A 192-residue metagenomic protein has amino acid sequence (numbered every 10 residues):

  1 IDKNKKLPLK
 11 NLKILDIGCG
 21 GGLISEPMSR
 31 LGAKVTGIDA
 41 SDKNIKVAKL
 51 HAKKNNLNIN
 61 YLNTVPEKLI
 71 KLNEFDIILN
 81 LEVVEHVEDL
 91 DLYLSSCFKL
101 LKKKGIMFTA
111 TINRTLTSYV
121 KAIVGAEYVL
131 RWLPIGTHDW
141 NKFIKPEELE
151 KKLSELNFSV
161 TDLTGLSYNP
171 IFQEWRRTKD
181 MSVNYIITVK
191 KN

Functional and structural regions predicted by a protein language model:
D2-L7, L12-S118, P146-L149, I187-K191: Conserved SAM-binding loop
H51-N58, V124-G125, W175-K179: Short low-complexity, flexible loop/linker segments enriched in glycine and/or proline with clustered acidic
I59-Y61, V160-L163: Generic structural signal for residues in well-ordered beta-strands
T111, R131-E148: Acceptor-substrate binding/catalytic loop of class I
R114, Y168-P170: Residue-level marker for beta-strand->alpha-helix junctions and adjacent short loops that shape enzyme
S118-Y128: Short, flexible, mixed-charge acidic loops at enzyme active sites
N141-N157, L163: Short alpha-helix
E174-N192: Core SAM-dependent methyltransferase catalytic element
